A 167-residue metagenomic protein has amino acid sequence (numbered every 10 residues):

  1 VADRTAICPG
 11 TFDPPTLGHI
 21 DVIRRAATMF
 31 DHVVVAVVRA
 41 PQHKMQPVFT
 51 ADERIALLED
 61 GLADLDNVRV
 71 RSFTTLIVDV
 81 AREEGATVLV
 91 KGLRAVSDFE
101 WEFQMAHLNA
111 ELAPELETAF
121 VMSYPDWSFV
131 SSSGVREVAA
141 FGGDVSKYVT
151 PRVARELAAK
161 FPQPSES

Functional and structural regions predicted by a protein language model:
V1-S167: Nucleotidyltransferase catalytic core that binds NTPs
